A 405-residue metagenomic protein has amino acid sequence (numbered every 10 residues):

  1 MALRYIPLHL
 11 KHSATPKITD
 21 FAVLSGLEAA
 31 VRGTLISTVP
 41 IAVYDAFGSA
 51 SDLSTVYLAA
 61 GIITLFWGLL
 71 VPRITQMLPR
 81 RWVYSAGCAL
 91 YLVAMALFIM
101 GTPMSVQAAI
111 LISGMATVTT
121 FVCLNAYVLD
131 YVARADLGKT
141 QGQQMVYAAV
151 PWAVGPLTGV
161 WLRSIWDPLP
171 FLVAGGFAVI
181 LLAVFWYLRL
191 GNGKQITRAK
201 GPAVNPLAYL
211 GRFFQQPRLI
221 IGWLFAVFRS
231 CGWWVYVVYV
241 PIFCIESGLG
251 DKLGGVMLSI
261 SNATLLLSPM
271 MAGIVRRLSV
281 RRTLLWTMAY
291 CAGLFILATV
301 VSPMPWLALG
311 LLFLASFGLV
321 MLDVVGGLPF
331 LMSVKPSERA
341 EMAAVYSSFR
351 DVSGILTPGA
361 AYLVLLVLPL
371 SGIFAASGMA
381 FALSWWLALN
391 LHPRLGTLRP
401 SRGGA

Functional and structural regions predicted by a protein language model:
A2-T15, N192-L224, A405: Juxtamembrane intracellular "pre-TM" segments in multi-pass secondary transporters
P7-G61, R218-G250, G254-M257: Helix-loop boundary and gating motifs at the non-cytosolic
T55-P72, S259-M270: Central cavity-lining transmembrane alpha-helices of secondary-active solute carriers, predominantly the Major
W67-P79, R163, L267-V280, L365: Helix-to-loop junctions at the C-terminal end of transmembrane segments in multipass secondary transporters
W82-A96, R282-I296: Structural signature of the two symmetry-related core transmembrane helices
S113-A148: Cytoplasmic helix-loop-helix junction between adjacent transmembrane helices in 12-TM secondary transporters
P170-W186, F374-L389: Symmetry-related core transmembrane helices of the 12-TM Major Facilitator Superfamily/SLC fold
E338-L366: A late C-terminal transmembrane helix in Major Facilitator Superfamily
